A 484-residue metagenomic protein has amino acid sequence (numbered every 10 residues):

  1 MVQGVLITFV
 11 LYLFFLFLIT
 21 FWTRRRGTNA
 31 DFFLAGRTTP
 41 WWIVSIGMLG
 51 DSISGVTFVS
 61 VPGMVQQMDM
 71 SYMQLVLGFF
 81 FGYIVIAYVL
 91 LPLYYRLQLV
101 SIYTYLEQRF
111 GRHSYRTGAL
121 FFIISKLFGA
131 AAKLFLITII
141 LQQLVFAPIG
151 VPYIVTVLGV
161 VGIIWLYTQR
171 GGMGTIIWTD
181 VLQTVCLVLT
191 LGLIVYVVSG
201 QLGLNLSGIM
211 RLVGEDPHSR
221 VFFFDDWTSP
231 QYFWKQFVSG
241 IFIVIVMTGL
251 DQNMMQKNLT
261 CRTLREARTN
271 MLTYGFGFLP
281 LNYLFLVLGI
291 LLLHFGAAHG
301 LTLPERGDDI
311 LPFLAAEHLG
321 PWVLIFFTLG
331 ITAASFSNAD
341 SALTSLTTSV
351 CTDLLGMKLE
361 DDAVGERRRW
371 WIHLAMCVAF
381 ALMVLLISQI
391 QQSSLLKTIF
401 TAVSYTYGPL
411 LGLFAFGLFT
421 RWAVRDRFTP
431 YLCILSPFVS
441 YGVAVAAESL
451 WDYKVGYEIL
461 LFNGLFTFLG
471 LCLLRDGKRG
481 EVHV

Functional and structural regions predicted by a protein language model:
M1-V484: Membrane-embedded helix-loop-helix hairpins and adjacent transmembrane boundary segments in multi-pass transporters
